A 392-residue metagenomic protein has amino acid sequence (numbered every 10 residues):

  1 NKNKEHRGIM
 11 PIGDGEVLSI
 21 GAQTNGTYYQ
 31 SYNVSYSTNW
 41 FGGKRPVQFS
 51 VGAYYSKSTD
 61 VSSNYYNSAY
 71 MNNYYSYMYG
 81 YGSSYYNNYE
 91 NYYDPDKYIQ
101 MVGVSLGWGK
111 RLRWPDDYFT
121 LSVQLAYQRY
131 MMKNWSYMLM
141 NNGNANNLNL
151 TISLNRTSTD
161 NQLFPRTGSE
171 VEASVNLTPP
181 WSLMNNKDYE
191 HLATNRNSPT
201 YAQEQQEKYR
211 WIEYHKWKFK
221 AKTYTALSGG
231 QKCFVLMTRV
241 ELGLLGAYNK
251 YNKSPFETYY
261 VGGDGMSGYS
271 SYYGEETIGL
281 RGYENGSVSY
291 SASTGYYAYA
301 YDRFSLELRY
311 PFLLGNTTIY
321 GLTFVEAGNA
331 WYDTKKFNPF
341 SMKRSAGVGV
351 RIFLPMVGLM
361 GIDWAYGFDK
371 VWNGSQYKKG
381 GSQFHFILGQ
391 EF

Functional and structural regions predicted by a protein language model:
N1, K133-L314, T318, T323-F324 (+3 more regions): C-terminal outer-membrane beta-barrel translocator/porin domains of Gram-negative envelope proteins and their
N1-F164, E170, R281, L359 (+1 more regions): Gram-negative/organellar outer-membrane beta-barrel architecture
Y28, Q100, N146, E213-W217 (+1 more regions): Short, glycine/acidic-rich beta->alpha junctions
G42-G43, R309-G315, A330, T334 (+3 more regions): Hydrophobic alpha-helical segments
V47, D302, T317-G321, M342-A346 (+2 more regions): A short pocket-lining beta-strand/turn micro-motif at the edge of beta-sheets
Y66-A69, P255-E257, N338: Short secondary-structure boundary/capping segments
R281, G328-S345: Outer-membrane beta-barrel transmembrane domain signature
F337-F368, N373-S375: C-terminal structured "cap/appendage" subdomains that terminate the fold
